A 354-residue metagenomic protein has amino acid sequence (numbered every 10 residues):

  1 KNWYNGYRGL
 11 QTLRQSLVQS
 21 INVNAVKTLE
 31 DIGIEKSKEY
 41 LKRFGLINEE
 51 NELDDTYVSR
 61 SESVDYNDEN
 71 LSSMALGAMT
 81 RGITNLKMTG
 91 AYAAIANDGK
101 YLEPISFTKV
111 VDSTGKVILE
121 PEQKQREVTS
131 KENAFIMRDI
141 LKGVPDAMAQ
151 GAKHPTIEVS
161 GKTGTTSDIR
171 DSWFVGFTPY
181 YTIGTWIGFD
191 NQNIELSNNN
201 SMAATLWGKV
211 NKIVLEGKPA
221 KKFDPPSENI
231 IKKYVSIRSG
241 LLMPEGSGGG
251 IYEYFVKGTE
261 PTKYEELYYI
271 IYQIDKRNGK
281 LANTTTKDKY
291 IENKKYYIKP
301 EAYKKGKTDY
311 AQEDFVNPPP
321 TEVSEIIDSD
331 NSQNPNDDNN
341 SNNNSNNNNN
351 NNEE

Functional and structural regions predicted by a protein language model:
K1, G33-T89: Mid-domain, small-residue-enriched loop/turn segments at the edges of structured enzyme/sensor domains
K1-S37, L71, S113-R138, K142-G143: Conserved catalytic neighborhood of penicillin-recognizing serine enzymes
Q15, G82-L267: A penicillin-recognizing enzyme superfamily signal
K27, A78, G161-T163: Thr-Gly-centered strand-to-loop micro-motif
L29-I32, E39-F44, E52-T56, E103-T108 (+1 more regions): Short coil/turn segments at secondary-structure boundaries
K233-P335: Low-complexity, Gly/Ser/Thr/Pro-rich intrinsically disordered linker/tail segments
S324-E354: Ser/Thr/Gly/Pro-rich low-complexity, disordered linker/stalk segments of secreted and cell-surface proteins
